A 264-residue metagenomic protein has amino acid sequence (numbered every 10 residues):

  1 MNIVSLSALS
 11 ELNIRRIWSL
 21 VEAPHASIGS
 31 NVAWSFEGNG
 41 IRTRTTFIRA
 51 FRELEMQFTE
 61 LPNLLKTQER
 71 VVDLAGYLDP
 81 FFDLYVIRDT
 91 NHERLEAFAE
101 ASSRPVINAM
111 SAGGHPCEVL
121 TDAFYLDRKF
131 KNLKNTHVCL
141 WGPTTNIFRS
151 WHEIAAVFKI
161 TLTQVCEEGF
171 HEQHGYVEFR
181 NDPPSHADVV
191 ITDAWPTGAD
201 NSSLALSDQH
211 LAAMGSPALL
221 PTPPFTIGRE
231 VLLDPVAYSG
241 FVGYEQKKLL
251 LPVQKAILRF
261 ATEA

Functional and structural regions predicted by a protein language model:
M1-T43: Positively charged, low-complexity intrinsically disordered leader regions
A26-V32, K134-T136, S216: Phosphate-coordination loops involved in phosphoryl transfer and adenosine-cofactor binding
I28-D127, T226-I227, V231-L232: Phosphate/diphosphate ligand-binding glycine-rich loop within oxidoreductases
E37-E55, R128-T192: Glycine-rich phosphate/diphosphate-binding loop of Rossmann-like nucleotide-binding domains
L54, F81, A101-S103, F158 (+2 more regions): Short, structured coil segments at secondary-structure junctions
H174-G243, K247: Rossmann-like adenosine-cofactor binding region
V236-A264: C-terminal helix-to-coil terminal segments
